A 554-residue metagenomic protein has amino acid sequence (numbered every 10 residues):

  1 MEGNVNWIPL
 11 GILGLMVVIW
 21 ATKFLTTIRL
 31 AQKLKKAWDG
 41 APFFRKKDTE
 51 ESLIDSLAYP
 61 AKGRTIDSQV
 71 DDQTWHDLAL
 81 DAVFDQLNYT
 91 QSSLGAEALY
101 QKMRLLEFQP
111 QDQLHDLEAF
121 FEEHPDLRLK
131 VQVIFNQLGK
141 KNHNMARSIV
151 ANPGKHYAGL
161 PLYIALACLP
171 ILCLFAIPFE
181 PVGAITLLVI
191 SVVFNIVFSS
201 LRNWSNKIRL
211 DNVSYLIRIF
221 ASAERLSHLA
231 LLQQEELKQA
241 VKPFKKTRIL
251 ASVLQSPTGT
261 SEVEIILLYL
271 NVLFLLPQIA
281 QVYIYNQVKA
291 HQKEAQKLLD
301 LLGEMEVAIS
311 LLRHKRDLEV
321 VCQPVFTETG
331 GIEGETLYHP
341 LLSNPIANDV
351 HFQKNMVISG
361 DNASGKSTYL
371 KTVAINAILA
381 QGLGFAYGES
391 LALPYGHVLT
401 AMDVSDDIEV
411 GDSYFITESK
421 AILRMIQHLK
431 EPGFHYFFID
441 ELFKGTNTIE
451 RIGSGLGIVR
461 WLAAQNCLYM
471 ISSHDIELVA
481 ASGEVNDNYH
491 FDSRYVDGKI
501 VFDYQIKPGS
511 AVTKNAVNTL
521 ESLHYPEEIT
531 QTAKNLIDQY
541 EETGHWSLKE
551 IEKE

Functional and structural regions predicted by a protein language model:
M1-D361, Y369-L370, A380-H397, K420: Alpha-helical coupling/stalk and coiled-coil linker elements that connect catalytic or binding modules and transmit
L311-E554: ATPase nucleotide-binding head domains, primarily ABC-like/P-loop NTPase cores
